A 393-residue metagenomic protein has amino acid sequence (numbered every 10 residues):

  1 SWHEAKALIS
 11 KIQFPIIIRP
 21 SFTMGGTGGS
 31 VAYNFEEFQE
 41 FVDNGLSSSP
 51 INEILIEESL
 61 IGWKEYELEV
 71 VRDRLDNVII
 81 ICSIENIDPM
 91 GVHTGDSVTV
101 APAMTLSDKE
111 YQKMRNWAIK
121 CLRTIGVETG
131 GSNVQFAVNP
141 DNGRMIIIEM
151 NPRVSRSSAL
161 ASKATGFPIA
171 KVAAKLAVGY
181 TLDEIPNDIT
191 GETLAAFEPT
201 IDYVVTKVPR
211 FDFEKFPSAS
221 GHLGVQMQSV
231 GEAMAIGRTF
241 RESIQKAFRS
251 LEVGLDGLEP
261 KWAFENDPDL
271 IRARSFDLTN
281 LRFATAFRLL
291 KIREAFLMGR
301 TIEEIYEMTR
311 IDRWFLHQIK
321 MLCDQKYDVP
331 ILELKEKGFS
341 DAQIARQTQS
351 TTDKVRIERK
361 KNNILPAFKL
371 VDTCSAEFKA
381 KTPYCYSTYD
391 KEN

Functional and structural regions predicted by a protein language model:
S1-G29: A conserved helix-loop-beta module that forms one wall/lid of the active-site cleft in ATP-utilizing catalytic domains
P15, G25, A32-P330, K335-G338 (+2 more regions): ATP-dependent carboxylate activation and anion-phosphoryl transfer catalytic cores that bind Mg-ATP to form
R19, I305, I344: Conserved hydrophobic/aromatic pocket- or pore-lining residues that grip, position, or stack substrates in active sites
L316, V355-I357: Helix-turn-helix DNA-binding helix
L334-K337, Q343-Q347: Extended, domain-scale alpha-helical bundle/helix-rich regions
R359-N393: Non-catalytic terminal/interface segments that mediate subunit docking, oligomerization, and allosteric communication
